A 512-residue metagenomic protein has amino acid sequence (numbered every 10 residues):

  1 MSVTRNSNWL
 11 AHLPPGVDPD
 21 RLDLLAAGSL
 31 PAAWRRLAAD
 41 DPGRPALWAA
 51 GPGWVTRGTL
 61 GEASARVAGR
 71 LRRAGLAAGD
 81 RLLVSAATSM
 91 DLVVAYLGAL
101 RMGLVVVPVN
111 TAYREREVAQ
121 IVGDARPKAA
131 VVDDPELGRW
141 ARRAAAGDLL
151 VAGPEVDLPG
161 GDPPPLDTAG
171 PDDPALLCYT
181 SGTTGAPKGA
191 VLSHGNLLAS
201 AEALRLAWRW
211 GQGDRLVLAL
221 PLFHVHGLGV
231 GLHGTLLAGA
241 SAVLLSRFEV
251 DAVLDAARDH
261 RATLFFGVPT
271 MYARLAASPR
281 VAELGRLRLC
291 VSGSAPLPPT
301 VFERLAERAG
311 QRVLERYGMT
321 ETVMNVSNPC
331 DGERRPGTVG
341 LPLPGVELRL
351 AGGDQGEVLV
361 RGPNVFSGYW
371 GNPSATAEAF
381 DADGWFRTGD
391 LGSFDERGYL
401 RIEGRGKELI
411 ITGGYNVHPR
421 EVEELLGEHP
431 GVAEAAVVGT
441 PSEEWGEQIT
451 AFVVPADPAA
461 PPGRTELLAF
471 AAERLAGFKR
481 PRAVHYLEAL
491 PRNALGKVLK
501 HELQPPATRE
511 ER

Functional and structural regions predicted by a protein language model:
M1-R5, G69, R73-A74, R101-P159 (+4 more regions): Structural core segment of the AMP-binding/adenylate-forming
P42-G43, D162-Y179, A186, R209-R215: Conserved pre-ATP/AMP-binding loop-to-beta segment of ANL
G53, R70-R116, N416: Conserved AMP-binding/adenylate-forming
G61-G69, P171, A190-G211, A219-L220 (+3 more regions): Conserved structural elements of the adenylate-forming
Y113, A130, F265, D354 (+6 more regions): AMP-binding/adenylate-forming catalytic core of the ANL superfamily
L198-R215, F223-L264, S278-P279: Conserved AMP-binding/adenylation subdomain of ANL enzymes
A262-G267, A276-R334, E347: Gly/Ser/Thr-rich phosphate-binding loop
L341-G345, G352-A379, V417: Conserved ATP/PPi-binding loop(s) of AMP-dependent carboxylate-activating enzymes
